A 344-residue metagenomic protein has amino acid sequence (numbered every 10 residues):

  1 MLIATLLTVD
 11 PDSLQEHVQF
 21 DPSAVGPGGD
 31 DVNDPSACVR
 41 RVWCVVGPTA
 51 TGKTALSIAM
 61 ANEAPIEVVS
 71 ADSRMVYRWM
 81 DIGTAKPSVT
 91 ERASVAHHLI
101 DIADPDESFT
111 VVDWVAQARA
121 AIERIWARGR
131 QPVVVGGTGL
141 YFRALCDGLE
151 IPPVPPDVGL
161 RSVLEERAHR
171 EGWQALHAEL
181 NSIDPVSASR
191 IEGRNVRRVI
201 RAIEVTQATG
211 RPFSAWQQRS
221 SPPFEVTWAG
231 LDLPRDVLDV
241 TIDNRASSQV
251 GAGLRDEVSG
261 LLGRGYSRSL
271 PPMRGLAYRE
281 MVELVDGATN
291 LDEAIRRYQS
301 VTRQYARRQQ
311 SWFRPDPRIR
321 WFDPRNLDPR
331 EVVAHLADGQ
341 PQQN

Functional and structural regions predicted by a protein language model:
L2-N344: Phosphate/pyrophosphate-binding catalytic cores of soluble transferases and nucleic-acid-acting enzymes
